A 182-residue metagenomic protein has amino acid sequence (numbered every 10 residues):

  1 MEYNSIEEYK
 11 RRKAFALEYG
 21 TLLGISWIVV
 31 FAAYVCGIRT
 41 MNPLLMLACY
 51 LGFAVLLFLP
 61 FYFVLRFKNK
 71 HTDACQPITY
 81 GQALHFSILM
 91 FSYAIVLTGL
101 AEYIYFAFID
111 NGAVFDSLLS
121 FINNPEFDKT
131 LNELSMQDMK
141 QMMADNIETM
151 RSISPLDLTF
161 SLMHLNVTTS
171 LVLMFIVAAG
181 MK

Functional and structural regions predicted by a protein language model:
M1-H71: Transmembrane alpha-helical insertion/packing segments
L22-W27, F31, M90-E102, N166 (+1 more regions): Hydrophobic alpha-helical transmembrane segments in multi-pass membrane proteins
V30, Y34, I38, L65-N69 (+3 more regions): Membrane-water interface at transmembrane helix exits
K70-F91: Alpha-helical transmembrane segments with an aromatic anchor "belt"
L100-E133: Functional transmembrane-helix hotspots
F127-S154: Short membrane-interface loop/juxtamembrane segments of multi-pass integral membrane proteins
A144-L171: Individual transmembrane alpha-helix segments
